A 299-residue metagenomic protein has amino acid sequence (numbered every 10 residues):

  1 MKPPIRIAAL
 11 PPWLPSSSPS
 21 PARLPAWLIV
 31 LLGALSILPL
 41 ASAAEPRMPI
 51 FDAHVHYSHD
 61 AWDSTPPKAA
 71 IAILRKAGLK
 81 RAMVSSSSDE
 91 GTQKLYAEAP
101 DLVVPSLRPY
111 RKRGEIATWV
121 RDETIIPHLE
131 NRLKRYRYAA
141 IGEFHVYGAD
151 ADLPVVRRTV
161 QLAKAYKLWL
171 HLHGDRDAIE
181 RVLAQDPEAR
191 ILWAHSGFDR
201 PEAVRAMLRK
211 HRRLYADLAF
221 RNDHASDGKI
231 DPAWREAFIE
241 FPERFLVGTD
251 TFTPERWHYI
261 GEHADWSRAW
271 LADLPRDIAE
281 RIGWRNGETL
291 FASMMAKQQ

Functional and structural regions predicted by a protein language model:
M1-R23: N-terminal secretory signal peptides that target proteins for export/translocation
W13, W27, L31, E45-F51 (+6 more regions): Mid-to-C-terminal alpha-helical segments outside catalytic/metal-binding sites
P25-P39: Bacterial N-terminal signal peptides
I37-R47: Bacterial Sec-dependent signal peptides at the C-terminal "C-region" and cleavage site
E45, E90-W169, Y215, F220-D223: Active-site gating/metal-coordination segments in enzymes
V55, F144, S196, T249-T251: Active-site metal-binding loops of divalent metal-dependent hydrolases
V55-P67, R113-R121, A225: Acidic/histidine-rich helix-loop elements that form or flank divalent-metal/phosphate-binding sites at the catalytic
L107, V120, D150-V247, Q298: Catalytic pocket-lining loop regions of alpha/beta-barrel enzymes, especially the amidohydrolase/enolase/GH5 lineages
